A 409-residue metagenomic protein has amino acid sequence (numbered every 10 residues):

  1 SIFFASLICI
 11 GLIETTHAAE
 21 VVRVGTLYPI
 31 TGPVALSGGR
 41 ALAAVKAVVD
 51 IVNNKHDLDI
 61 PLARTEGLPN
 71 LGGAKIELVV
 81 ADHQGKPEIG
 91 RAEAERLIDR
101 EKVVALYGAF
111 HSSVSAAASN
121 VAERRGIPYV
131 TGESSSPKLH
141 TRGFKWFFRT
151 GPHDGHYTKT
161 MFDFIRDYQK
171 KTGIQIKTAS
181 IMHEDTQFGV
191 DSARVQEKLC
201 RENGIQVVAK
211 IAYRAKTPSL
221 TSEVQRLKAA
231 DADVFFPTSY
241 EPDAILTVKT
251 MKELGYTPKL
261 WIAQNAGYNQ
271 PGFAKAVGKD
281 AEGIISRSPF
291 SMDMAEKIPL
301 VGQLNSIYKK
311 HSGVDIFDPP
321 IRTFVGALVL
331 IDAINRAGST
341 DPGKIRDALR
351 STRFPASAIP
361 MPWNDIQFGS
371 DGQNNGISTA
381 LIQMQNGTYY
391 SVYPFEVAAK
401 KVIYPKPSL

Functional and structural regions predicted by a protein language model:
I2-G11: Bacterial N-terminal signal peptides
F4, A18-L409: Extracytosolic ligand-binding ectodomains
L12-A18: Sec/Tat signal peptide C-region and signal peptidase I cleavage site
